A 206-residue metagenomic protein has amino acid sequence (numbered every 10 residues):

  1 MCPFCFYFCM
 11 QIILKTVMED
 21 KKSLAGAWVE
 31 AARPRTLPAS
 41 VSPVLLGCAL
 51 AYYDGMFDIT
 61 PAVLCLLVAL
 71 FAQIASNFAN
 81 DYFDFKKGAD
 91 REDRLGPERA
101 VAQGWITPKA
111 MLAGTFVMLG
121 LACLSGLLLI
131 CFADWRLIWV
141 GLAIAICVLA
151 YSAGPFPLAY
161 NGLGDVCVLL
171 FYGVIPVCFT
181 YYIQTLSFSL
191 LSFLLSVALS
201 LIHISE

Functional and structural regions predicted by a protein language model:
C2-C5, C9: Cysteine-centered motifs
Q11-L64, V68, P155-F156: Topogenic membrane-insertion module of multi-pass membrane proteins
T16-A25, Y82-I106, S205: Cytosolic, membrane-interface loops and tails of multi-pass inner-membrane proteins
L37-V41, I59-L67, L112-F116, I138-L142 (+2 more regions): Hydrophobic alpha-helical transmembrane segments
V68-D81: Hydrophobic alpha-helical membrane-embedded segments
D81, K86, F193-A198: Hydrophobic, small-residue-rich transmembrane alpha-helices and their short perimembrane loops in multi-pass membrane
P97-S187: Intramembrane alpha-helical segments
S200-E206: Residue-level detector of conserved catalytic or cofactor/ligand-binding positions in enzyme active sites
